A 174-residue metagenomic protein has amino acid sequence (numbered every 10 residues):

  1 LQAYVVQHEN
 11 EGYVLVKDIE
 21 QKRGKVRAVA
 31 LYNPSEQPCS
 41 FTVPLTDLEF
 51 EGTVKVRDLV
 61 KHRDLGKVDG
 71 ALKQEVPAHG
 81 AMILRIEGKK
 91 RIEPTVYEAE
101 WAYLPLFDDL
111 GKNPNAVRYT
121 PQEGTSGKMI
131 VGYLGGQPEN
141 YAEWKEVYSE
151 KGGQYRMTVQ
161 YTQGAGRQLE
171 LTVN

Functional and structural regions predicted by a protein language model:
L1-S35, N115-K128: Glycan-recognition and catalytic regions of carbohydrate-active enzymes
G12, K25-R27, C39-F41, G52 (+2 more regions): Structural beta-strand/beta-sheet cores of well-ordered domains, especially the beta-sheet scaffolds that support
G12, R23, E36-C39, D64-G66 (+1 more regions): Flexible loop/turn segments at secondary-structure boundaries
Q21, P34-Q37, K61, K89-K90: Short, glycine-/Ser/Thr-/acidic-enriched flexible segments
V29-L31, V56, M157: Buried hydrophobic-core signal for structured, non-transmembrane domains
Y32-P34, T46, L59, T162: Short, loop-centered acidic/histidine patches that primarily coordinate divalent metals
P34-F50: Surface-exposed beta-strand/loop patches in extracellular or lumenal glycoproteins
L48-T53, R63-G66, G70-A81, R85-N174: Extracytoplasmic
